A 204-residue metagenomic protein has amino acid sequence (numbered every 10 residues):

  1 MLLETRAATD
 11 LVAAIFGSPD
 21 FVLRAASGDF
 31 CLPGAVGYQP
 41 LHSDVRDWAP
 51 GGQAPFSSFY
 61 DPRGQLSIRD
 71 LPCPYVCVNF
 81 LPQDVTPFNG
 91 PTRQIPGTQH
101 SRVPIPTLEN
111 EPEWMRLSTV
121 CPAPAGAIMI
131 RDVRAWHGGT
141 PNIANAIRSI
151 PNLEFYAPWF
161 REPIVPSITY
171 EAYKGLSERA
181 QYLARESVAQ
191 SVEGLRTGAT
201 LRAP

Functional and structural regions predicted by a protein language model:
M1-A125, G138, N142-A146, L153-E171: Non-heme Fe(II) oxygenase catalytic core, chiefly the N-lobe of the double-stranded beta-helix
V133-R134: Short, surface-exposed secondary-structure boundary micro-motifs
T169-P204: C-terminal flanking tails of non-heme Fe-dependent oxygenases
